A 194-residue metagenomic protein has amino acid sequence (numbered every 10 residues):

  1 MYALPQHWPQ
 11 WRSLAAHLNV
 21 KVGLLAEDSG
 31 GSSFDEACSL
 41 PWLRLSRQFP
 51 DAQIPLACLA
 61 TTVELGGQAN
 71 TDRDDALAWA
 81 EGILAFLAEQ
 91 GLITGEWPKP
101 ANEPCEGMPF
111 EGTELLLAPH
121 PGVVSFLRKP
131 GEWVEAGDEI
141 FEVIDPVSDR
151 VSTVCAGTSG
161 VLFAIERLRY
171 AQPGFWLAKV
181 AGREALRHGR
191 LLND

Functional and structural regions predicted by a protein language model:
M1-D194: Structured catalytic-domain cores with a bias toward divalent-metal coordination
